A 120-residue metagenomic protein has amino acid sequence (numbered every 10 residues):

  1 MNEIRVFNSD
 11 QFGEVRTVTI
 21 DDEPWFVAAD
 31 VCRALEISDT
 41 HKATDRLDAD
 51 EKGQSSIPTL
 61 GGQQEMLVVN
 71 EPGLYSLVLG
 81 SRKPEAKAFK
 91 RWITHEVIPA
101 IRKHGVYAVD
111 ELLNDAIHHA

Functional and structural regions predicted by a protein language model:
M1-H119: An anion-engaging/catalytic patch
